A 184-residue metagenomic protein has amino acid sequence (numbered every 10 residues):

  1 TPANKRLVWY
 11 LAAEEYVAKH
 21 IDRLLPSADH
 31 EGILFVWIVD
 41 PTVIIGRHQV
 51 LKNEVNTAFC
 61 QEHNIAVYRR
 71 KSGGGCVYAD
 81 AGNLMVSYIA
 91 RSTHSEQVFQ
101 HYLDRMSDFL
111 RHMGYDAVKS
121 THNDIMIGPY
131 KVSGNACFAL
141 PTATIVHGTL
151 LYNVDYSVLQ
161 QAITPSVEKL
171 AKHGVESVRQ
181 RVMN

Functional and structural regions predicted by a protein language model:
T1-K52, C137, A162, V182-N184: Active-site loop/lid in soluble adenylation, ligation, and acyl-transfer enzymes
K52-C76: Active-site cofactor/substrate anionic-group-binding motifs, chiefly glycine- and Lys/Arg-rich phosphate-binding loops
N53-V55, T93-F99, V158: Short, conserved charged micro-motifs
K71-A90, V167-N184: Residues forming anionic-ligand binding surfaces in small-molecule and nucleic-acid pockets of primarily soluble enzymes
N83-N123: Contiguous, small/hydrophobic- and glycine-enriched helical/loop subdomains that border and often "cap" functional
D104-F109, M113-Y115, S133, P141-N184: Long, positively charged amphipathic alpha-helical accessory segments at protein N-termini or as interdomain linkers
K119-C137: Beta-rich nucleic-acid/ligand-interaction surfaces
